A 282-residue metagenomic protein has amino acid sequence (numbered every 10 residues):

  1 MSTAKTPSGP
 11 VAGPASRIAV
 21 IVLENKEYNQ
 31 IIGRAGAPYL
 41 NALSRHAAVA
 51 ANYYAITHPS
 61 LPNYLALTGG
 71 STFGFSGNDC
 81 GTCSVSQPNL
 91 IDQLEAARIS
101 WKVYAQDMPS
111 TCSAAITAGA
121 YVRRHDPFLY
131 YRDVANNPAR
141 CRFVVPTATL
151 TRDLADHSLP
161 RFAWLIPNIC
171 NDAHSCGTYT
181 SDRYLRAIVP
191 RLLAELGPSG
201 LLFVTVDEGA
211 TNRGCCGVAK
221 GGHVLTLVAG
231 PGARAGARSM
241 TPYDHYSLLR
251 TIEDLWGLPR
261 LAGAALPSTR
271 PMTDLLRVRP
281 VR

Functional and structural regions predicted by a protein language model:
M1-R282: N-terminal pro-sequences and low-complexity stem/linker regions of secreted or lumenal proteins
